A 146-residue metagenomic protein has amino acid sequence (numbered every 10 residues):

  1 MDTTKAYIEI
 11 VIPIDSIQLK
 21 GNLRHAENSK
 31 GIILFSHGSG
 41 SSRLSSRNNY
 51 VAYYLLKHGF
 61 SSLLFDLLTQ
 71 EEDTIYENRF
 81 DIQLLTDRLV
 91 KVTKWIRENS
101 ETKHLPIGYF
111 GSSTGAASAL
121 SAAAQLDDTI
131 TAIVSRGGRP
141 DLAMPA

Functional and structural regions predicted by a protein language model:
D2-I10: Short, hydrophobic/aromatic-rich segments at coil-to-beta transitions
D2-T3, E27, S100, L126: Solvent-exposed alpha-helices and their adjacent loops that cap or buttress functional pockets in soluble metabolic
I10-L105: Serine-hydrolase catalytic machinery in alpha/beta-hydrolase-like enzymes
L89-A146: Primarily recognizes the serine-hydrolase "nucleophile elbow" in alpha/beta-hydrolase and SGNH/GDSL folds
